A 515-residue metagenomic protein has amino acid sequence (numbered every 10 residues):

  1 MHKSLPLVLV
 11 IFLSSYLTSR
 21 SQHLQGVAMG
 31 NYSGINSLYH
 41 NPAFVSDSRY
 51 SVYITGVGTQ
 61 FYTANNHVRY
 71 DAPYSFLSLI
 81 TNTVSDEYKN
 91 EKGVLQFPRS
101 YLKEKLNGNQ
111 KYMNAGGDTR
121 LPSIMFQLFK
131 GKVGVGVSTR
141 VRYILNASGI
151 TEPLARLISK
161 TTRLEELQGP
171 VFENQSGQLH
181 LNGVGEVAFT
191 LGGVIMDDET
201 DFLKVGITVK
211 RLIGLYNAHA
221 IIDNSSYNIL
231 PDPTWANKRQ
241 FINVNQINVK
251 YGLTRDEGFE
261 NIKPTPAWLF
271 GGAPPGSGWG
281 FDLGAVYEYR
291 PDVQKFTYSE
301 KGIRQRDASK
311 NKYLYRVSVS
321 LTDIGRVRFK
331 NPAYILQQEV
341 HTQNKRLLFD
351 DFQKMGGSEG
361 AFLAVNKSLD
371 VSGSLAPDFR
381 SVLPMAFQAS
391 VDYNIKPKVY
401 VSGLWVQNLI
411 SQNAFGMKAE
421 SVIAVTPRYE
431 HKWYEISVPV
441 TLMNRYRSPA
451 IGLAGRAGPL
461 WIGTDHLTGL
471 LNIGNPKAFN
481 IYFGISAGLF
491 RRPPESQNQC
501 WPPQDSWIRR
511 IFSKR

Functional and structural regions predicted by a protein language model:
M1-G26, V391, R515: Bacterial Sec-dependent N-terminal signal peptides
Q22-R515: Subset of outer-membrane beta-barrel
